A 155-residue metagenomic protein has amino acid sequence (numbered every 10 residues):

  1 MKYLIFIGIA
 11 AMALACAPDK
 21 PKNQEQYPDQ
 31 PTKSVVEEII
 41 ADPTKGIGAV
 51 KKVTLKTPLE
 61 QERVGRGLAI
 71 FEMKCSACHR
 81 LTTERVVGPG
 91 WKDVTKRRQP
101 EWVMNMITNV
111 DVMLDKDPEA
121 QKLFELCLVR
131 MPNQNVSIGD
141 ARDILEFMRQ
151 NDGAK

Functional and structural regions predicted by a protein language model:
M1-L14: Sec-dependent bacterial lipoprotein signal peptides
C16-K20: Bacterial signal peptide processing site
N23-I70: Electrostatic cytochrome c docking/interface patches
R63, F71-K74, T82, R130 (+1 more regions): Short pre-active-site segment immediately N-terminal to redox-active cysteine/selenocysteine motifs in thiol-based
V64, L68, H79-N109: Gly/Gly-Pro-rich "capping" loops immediately C-terminal to redox-active cysteine motifs in periplasmic/lumenal
H79, D111, M148-D152: Protein kinase-like catalytic domain
V86-V94, D111-D140: Axial heme c-ligation environment in periplasmic c-type cytochrome domains
E101-M106, V129-K155: C-terminal capping alpha-helices of c-type cytochrome domains
